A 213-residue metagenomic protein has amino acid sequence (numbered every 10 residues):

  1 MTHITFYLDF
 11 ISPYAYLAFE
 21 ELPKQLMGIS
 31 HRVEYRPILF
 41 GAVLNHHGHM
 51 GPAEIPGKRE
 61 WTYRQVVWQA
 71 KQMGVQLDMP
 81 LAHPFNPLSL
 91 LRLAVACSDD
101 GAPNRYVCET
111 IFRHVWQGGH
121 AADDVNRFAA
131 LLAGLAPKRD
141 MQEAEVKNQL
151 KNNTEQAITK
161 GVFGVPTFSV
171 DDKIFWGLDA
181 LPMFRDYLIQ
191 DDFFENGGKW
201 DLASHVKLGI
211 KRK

Functional and structural regions predicted by a protein language model:
M1-T2: A short, charged/proline- and glycine-enriched loop that marks the coil->beta-strand transition at the N-terminal
T5, Y14-H31, A102, T110-K213: C-terminal cap of thioredoxin/glutaredoxin-like
F10, Y16-V115, G198-K213: Structural alpha/beta surface segment adjacent to cysteine/selenocysteine redox centers across thiol/disulfide enzymes
